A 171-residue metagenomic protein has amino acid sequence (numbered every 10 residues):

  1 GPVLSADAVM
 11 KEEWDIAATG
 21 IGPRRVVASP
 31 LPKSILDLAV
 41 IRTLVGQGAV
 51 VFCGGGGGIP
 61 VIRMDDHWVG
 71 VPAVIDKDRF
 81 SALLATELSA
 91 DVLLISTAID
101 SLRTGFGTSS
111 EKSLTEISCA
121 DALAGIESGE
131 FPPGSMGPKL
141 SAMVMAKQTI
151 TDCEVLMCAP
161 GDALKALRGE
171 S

Functional and structural regions predicted by a protein language model:
G1-S171: C-terminal catalytic "cap/lid" subdomain
